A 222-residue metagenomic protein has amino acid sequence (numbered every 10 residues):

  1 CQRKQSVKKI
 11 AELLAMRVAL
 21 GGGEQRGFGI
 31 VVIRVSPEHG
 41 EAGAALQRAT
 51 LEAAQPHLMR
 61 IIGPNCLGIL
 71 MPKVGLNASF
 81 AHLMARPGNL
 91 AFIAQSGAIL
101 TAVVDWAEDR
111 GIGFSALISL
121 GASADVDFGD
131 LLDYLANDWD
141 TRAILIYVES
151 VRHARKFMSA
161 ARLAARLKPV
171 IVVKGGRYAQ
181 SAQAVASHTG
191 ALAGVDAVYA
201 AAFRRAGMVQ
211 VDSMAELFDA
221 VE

Functional and structural regions predicted by a protein language model:
K4-E12, Q25: Residues flanking N-terminal targeting/processing segments that define the start of mature chains
E12, V18-G21: Serine/threonine-rich, low-complexity intrinsically disordered segments
R17-A19, R26-E222: Catalytic-core regions of core metabolic enzymes, especially those transforming organic acids/acyl-group intermediates
